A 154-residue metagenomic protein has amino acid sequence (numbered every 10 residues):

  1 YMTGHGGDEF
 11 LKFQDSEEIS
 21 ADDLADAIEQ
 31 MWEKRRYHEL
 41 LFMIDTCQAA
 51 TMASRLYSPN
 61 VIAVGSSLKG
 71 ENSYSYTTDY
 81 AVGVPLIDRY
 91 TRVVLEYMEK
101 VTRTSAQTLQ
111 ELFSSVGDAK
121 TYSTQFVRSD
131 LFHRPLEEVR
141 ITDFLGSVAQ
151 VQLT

Functional and structural regions predicted by a protein language model:
Y1-T154: Cysteine endopeptidase catalytic domains of the caspase/legumain-like
